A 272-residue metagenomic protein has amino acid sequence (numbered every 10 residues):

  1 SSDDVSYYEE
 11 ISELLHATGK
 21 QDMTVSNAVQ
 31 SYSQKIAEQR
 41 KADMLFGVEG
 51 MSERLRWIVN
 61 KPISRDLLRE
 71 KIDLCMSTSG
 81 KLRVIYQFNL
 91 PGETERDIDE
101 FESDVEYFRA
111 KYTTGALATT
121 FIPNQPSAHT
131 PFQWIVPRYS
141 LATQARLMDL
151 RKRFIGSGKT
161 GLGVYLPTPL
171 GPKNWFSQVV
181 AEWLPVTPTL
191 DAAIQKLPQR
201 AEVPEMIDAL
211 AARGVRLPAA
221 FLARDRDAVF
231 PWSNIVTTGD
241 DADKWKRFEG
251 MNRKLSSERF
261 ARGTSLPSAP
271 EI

Functional and structural regions predicted by a protein language model:
S1-A118, I122-S127: Conserved SAM/AdoMet-binding glycine-rich loop
D4-V5, E95-I98, S140, Q144 (+2 more regions): Generic detection of long, well-ordered alpha-helical segments
G19-A28, T143, L147-G158: Phosphate/diphosphate-binding loops
R54-V59, F88-R96, G115-L141, T160-D191 (+1 more regions): Flexible glycine/acidic-rich beta-alpha junction loops that bind and position SAM and/or redox cofactors in anaerobic
V105, R109, R151-G158, N252: Structural signal for hydrophobic packing residues in well-ordered secondary-structure cores of soluble enzyme domains
G156-I272: Radical SAM enzyme core and accessory elements
